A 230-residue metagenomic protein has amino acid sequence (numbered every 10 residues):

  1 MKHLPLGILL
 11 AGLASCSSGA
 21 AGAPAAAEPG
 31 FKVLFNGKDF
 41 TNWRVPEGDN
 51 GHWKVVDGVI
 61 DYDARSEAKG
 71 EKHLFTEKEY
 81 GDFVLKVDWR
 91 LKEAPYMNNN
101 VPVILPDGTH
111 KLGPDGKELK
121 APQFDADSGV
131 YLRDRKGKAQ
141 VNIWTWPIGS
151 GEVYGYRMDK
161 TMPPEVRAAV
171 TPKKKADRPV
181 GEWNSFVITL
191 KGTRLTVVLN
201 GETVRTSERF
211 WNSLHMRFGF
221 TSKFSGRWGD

Functional and structural regions predicted by a protein language model:
P5-S15: Bacterial N-terminal signal peptides
C16-D230: Carbohydrate-interacting regions of secretory-pathway proteins
